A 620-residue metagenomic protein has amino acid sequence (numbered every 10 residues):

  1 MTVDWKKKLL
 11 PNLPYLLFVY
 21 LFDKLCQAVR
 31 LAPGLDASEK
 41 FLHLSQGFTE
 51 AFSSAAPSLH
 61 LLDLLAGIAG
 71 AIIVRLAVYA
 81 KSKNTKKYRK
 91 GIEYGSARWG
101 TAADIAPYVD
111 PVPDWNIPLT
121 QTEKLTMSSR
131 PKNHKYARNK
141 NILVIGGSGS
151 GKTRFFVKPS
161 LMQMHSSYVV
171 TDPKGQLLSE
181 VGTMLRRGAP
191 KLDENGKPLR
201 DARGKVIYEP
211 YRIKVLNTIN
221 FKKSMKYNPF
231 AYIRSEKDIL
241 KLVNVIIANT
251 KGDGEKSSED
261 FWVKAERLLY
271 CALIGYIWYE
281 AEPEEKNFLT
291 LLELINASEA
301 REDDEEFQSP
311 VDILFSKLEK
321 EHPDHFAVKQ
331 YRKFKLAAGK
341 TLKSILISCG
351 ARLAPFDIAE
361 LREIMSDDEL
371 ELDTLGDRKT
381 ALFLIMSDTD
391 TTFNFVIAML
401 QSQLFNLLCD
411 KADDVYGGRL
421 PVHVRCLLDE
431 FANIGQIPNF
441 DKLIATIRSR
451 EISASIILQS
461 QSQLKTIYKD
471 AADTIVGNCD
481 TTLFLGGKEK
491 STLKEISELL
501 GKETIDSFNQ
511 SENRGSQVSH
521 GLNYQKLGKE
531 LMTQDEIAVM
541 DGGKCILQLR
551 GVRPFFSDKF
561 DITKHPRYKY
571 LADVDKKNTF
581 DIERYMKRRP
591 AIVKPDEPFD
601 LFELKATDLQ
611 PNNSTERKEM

Functional and structural regions predicted by a protein language model:
M1-S150, R154-V157, K502, N513-R514 (+1 more regions): Basic- and hydrophobic-enriched, low-structure N-terminal and domain-boundary segments that flank ATP-binding catalytic
K8, Q27, R138-I452, I467 (+3 more regions): P-loop NTPase motor domains
E39-F48, A297, I358, E489: Short, solvent-exposed helix-helix connector turns and helix-capping sites enriched in acidic/polar residues
F41-L44, F48-F52, D193-G196, D201-G204 (+3 more regions): Extended hydrophobic/Leu-rich segments
F48-S54, L62-I117, E236-I246, L294-A297 (+3 more regions): Short alpha-helical interface patches
P113-L119, F395-Q403, I496: Conserved long hydrophobic alpha-helices within structured protein cores
L125-P131, K251-F261, D506-Q525: Low-complexity, polar-biased intrinsically disordered regions enriched in Pro/Ser/Thr/Gly
I444-I546: Conserved ATP-driven motor cores of ASCE-family P-loop NTPases powering translocation/secretion/packaging/pilus
